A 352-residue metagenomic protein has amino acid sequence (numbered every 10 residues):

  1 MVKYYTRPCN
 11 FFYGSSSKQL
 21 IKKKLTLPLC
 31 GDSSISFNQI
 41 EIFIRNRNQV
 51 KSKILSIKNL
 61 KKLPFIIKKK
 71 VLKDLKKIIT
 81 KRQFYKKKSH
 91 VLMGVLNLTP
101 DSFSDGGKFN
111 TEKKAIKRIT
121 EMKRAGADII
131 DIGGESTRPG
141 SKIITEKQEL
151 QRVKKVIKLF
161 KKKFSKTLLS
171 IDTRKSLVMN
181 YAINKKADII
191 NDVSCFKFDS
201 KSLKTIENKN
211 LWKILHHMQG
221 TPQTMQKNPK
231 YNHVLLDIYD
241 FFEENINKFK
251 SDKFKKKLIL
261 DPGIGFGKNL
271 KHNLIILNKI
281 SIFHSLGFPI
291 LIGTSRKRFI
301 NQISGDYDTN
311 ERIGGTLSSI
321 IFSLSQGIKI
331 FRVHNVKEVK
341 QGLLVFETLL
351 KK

Functional and structural regions predicted by a protein language model:
M1-K23, S33, S104-K113, R118 (+5 more regions): Active-site-adjacent loop and "lid" segments of alpha/beta metabolic enzymes
M1-Q83: N-terminal accessory interaction module
Q39-E41, I66-V71, I129-D131, S170 (+4 more regions): Conserved beta-strand positions in the central sheet of alpha/beta enzyme cores
K88-L92, K163-D172, D188-I189, K255 (+1 more regions): Short beta-strand/loop segments at the ligand-binding rim of alpha/beta enzyme cores
L96, M122, G126, I130 (+6 more regions): Conserved, mostly hydrophobic/aromatic
M122, A127-I129, L168, T173 (+2 more regions): Active-site loop-to-helix "anion-binding N-cap" substructures in soluble metabolic enzymes
R124-A127, K166, A187, N210 (+3 more regions): A structural motif
E243-L258: Phosphate/pyrophosphate-binding loops at sites that engage ATP/ADP/AMP, CoA/4′-phosphopantetheine, polyphosphate
